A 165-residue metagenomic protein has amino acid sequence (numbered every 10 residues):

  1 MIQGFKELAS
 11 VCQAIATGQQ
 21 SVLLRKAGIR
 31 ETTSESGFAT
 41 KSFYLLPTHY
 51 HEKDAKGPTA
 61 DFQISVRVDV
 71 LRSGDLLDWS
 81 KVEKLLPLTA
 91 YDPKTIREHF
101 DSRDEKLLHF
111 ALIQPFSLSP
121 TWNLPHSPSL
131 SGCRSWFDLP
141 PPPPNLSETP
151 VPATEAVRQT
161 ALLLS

Functional and structural regions predicted by a protein language model:
M1-S165: Structured alpha/beta reader/binder surfaces that contact nucleic acids or chromatin modification marks
